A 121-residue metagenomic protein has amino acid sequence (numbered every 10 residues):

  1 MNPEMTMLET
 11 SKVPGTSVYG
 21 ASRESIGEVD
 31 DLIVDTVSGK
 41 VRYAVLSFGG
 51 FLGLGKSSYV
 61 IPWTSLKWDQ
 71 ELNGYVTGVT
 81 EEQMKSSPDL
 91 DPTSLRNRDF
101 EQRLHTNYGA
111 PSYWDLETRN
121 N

Functional and structural regions predicted by a protein language model:
M1-N121: Peripheral interaction segments used for macromolecular assembly
